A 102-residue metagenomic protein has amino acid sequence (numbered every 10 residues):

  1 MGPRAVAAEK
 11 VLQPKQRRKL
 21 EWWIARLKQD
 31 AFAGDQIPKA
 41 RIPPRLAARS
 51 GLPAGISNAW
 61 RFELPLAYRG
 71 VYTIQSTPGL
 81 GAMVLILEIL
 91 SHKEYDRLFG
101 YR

Functional and structural regions predicted by a protein language model:
M1-Y68, I74-R102: Basic, Lys/Arg-enriched alpha-helical interface segments
